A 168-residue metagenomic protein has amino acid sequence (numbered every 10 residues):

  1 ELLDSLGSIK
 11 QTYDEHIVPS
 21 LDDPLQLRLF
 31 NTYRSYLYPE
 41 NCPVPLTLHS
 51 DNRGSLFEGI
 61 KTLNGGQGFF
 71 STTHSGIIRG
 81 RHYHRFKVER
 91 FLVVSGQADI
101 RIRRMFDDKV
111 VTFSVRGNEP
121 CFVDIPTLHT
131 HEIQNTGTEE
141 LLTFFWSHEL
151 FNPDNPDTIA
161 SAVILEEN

Functional and structural regions predicted by a protein language model:
E1-L46: Mid/C-terminal beta-alpha module of Rossmann-like enzyme folds, strongest in SDR-family dehydrogenases/epimerases
C42, L46-R81: A short glycine-rich, His/Asp/Glu-containing loop-to-beta-strand
L56, G80-H82, I100-I102, V123-I125 (+1 more regions): Short beta-strand His + acidic residue motifs that chelate non-heme Fe in jelly-roll/DSBH and cupin folds
I77-R90, G117-E119: A short beta-loop-beta micro-motif enriched in histidine and acidic residues
F86-M105: Glycine- and acidic-residue-biased ligand/ion/polar-headgroup-sensing regions
R104-L128, Q134, L142: Short acidic-glycine-tyrosine-enriched beta hairpin
D107-K109, T136-N168: Double-stranded beta-helix
